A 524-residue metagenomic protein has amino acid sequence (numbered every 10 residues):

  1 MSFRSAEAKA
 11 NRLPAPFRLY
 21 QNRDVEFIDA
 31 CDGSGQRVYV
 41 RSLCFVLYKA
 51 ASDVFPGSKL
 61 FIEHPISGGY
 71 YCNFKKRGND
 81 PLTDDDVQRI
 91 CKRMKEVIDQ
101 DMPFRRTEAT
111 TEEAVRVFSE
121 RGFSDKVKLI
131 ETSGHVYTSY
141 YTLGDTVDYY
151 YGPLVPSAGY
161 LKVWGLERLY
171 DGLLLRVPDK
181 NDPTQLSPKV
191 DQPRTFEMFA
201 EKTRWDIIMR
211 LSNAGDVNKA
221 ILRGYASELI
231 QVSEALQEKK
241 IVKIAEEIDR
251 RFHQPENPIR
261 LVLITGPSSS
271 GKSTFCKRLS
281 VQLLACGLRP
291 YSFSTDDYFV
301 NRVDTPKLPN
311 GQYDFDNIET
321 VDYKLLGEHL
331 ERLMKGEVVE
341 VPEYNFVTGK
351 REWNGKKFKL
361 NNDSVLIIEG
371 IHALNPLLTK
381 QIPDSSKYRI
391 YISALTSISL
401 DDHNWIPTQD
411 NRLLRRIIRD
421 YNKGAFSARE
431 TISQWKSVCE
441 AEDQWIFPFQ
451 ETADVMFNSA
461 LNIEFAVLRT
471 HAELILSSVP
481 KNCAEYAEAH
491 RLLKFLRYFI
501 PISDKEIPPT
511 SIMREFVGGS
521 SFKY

Functional and structural regions predicted by a protein language model:
S2-R4, A8-A10, P16-Y39, A50 (+3 more regions): Auxiliary tRNA-acceptor-end handling modules of aminoacyl-tRNA synthetases
F252, P376-Y524: Conserved NTP phosphate-binding and transfer environment spanning the P-loop NTPase/kinase superfamily
Q254-E256, L326-S385, W435-F449, V517: Glycine-rich phosphate-binding loop used to anchor ATP phosphates in small-molecule kinases, encompassing both
V262-I264: Hydrophobic anchor at the beta1->P-loop junction of P-loop NTPases
G271: Conserved glycine(s) of the Walker
T274-L279: Hydrophobic positions on the alpha1 helix immediately C-terminal to the Walker A/P-loop
V281-Y291: Post-Walker A helix-loop "phosphate-sensing" segment adjacent to the P-loop in P-loop NTPases
Y291-F293, V300-T348, V365: Conserved nucleotide-sensing/catalytic segment adjacent to the nucleotide-binding pocket in NTP-handling enzymes
